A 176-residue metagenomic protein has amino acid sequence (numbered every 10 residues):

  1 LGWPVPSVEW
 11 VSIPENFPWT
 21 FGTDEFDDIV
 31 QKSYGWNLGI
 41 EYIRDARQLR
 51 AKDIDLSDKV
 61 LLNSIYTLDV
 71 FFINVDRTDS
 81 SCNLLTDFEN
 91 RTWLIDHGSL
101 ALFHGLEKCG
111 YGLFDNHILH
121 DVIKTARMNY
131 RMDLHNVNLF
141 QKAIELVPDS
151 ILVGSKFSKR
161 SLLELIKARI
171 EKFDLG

Functional and structural regions predicted by a protein language model:
L1-A51, F71-V75, C82, F88-R91 (+1 more regions): Conserved ATP-binding subdomain of kinase catalytic cores across diverse folds
P14-N16, S57, I65, F103 (+1 more regions): Surface-exposed loop/turn and secondary-structure junction residues enriched for glycine/proline
T20-G22, D55-S57, L84, F103 (+1 more regions): General N-terminal targeting signals
K32, I54-N63, Y111, I118: Short, well-structured alpha-helical patches and their helix-loop capping segments that border functional surfaces
R47-D69, S158-K159, L163-I166, I170-G176: An alpha-helical support segment within catalytic cores of ATP-dependent transferases
S57-L61, N83, N136: Poly-acidic low-complexity segments
D87-G176: C-terminal catalytic region of ATP-dependent kinase domains
